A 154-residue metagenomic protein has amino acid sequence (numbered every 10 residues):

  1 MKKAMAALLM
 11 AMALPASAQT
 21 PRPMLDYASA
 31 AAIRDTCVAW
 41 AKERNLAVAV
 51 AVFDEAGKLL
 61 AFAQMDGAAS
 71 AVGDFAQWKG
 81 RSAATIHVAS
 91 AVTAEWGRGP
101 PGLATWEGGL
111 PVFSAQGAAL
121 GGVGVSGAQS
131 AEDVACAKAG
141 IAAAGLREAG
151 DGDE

Functional and structural regions predicted by a protein language model:
M1-A4: Positively charged n-region of N-terminal signal peptides that target proteins for export
A6-M10: Nucleotide/phosphate-binding catalytic cleft detector across ATP-hydrolyzing and phosphate-transferring enzymes
A13-S17: N-terminal signal peptide c-region/cleavage motif recognized by signal peptidases
A18-E154: Flexible, solvent-exposed loop/hinge segments and secondary-structure transition points
